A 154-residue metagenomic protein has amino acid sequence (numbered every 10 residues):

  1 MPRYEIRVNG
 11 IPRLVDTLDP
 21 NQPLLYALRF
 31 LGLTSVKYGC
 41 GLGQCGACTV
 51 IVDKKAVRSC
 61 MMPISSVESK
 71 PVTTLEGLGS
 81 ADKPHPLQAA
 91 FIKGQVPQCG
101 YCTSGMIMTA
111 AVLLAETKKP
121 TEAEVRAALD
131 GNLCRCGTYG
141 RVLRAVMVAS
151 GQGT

Functional and structural regions predicted by a protein language model:
M1-T154: Signature of N-terminal electron-transfer/Fe-S-associated modules in redox systems
